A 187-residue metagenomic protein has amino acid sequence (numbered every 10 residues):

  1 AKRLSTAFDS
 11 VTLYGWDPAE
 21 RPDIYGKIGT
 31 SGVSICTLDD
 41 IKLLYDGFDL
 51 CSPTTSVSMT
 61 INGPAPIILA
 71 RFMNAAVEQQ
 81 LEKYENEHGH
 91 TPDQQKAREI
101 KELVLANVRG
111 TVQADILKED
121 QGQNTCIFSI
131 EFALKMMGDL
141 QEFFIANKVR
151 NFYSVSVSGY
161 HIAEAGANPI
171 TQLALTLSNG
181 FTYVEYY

Functional and structural regions predicted by a protein language model:
A1-Y187: Catalytic alpha/beta active-site cores
